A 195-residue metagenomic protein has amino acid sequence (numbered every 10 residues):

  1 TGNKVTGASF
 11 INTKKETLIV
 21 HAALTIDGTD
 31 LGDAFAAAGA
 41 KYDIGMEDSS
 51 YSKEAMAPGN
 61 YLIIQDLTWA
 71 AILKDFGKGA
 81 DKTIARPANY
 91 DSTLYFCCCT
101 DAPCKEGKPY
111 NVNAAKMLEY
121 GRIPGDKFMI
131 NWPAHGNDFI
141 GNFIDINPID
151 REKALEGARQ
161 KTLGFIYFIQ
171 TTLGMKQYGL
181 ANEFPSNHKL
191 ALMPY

Functional and structural regions predicted by a protein language model:
G2-G7, I11-Y195: Flavin (FAD/FMN)-binding glycine-rich loop and adjacent Rossmann-like elements that form
